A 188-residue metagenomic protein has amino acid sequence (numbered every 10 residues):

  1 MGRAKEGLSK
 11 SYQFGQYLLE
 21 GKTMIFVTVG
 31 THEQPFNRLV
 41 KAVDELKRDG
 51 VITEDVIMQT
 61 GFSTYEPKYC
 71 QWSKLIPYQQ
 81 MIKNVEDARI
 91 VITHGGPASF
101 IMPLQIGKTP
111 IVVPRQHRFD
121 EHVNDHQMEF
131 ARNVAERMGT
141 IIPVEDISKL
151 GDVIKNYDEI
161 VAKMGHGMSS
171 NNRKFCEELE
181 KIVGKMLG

Functional and structural regions predicted by a protein language model:
M1-G188: Nucleotide-activated sugar donor-binding and catalytic core shared by glycosyltransferases and related lipid-linked
